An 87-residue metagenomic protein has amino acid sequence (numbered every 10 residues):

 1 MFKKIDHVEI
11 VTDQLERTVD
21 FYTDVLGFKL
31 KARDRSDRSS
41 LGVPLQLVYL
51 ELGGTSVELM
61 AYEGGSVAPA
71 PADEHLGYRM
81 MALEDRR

Functional and structural regions predicted by a protein language model:
M1-E16, Y78-L83: N-terminal beta-strand motif that seeds the catalytic metal site of vicinal oxygen chelate
E9-T55: Core segments of cupin and vicinal oxygen chelate
G53, M60-G64: Generic beta-structure capping elements
L59-M60, P71-E74, R79: Helix-adjacent hinge/juxtasegments
V67-A68: A cross-kingdom feature marking solvent-exposed beta-strand/loop segments within repeated, beta-rich binding/scaffold
